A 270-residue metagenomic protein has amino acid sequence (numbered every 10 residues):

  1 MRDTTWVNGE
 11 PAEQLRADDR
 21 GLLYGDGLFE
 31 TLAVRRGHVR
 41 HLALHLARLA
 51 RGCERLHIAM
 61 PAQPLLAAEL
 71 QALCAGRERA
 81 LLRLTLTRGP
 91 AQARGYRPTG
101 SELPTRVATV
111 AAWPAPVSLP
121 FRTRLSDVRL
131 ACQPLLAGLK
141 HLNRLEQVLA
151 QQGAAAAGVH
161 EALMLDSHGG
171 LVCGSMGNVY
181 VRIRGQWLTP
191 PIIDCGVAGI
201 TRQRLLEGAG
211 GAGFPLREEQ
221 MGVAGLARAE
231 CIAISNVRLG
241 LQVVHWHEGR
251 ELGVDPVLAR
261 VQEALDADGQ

Functional and structural regions predicted by a protein language model:
M1-P64, A68-A72, G76, T87 (+1 more regions): Helix-start/capping segments and mature chain N-termini
